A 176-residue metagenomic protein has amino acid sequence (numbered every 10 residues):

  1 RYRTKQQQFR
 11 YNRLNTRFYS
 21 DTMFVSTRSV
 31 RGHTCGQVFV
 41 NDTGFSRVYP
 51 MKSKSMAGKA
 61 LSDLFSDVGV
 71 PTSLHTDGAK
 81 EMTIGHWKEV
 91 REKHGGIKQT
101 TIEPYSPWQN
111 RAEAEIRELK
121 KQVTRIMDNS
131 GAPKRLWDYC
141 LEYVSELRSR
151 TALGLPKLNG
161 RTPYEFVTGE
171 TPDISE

Functional and structural regions predicted by a protein language model:
R1-K121, E165-E176: Retroviral integrase
D128-E176: Charged, gly/pro-enriched flexible loop segments at helix/strand junctions
